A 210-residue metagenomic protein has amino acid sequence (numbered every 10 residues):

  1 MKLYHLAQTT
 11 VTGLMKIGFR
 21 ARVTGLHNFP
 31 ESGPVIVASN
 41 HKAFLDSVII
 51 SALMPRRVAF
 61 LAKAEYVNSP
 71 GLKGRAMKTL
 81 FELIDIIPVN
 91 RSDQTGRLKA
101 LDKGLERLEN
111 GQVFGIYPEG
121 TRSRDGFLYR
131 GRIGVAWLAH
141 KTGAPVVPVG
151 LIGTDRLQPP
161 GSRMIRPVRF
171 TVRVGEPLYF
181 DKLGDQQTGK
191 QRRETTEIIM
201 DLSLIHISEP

Functional and structural regions predicted by a protein language model:
M1-T24, E31, R56, K73-I84: A transmembrane-helix-recognition feature enriched in membrane-embedded lipid enzymes and envelope glyco-/phospholipid
K2-L3, P34, L98-S208: Non-catalytic C-terminal accessory region of glycerolipid acyltransferases and related lyso-lipid remodeling enzymes
T10-T12, L83-R91, P118-T121: Short, basic, glycine/proline-bearing loop/turn elements
T12-F19, V37-A38, R91-T95, D125: Short, flexible loop segments at the rims of nucleotide/cofactor-binding pockets, characterized by
K16-V23, G96-L98, T154-R156: Short gly/ser/thr-rich secondary-structure transition/capping motifs
A21-L26, L45-S47, G74, L101-K103 (+2 more regions): A generic local structural motif
E31-Q94: Catalytic core of membrane glycerolipid acyltransferases/transacylases, capturing the structured, soluble-facing
